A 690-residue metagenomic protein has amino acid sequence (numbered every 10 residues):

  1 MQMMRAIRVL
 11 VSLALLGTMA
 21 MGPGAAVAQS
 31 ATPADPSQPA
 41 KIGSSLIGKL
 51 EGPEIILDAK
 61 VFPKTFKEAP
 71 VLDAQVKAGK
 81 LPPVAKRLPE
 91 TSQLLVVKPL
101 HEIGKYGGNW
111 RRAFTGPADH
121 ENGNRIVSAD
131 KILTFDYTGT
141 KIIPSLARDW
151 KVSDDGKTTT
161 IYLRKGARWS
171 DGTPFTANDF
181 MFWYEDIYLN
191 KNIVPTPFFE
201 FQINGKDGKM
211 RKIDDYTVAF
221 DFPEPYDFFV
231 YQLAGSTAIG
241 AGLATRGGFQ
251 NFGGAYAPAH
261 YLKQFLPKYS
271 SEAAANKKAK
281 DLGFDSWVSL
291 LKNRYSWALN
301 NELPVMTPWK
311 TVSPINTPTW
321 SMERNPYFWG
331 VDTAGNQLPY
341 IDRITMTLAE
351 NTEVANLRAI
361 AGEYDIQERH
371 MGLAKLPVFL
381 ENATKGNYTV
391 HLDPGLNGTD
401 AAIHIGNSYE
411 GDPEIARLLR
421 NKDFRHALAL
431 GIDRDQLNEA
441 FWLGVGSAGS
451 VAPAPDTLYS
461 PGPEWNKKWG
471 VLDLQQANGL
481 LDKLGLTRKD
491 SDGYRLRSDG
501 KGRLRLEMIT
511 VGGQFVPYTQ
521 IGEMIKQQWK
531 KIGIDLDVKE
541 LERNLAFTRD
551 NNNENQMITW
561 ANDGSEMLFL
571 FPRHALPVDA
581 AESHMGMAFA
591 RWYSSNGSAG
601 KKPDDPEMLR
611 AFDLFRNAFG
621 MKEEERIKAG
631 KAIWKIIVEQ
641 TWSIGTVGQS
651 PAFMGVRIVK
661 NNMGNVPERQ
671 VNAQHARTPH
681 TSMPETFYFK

Functional and structural regions predicted by a protein language model:
M1-V11: Bacterial N-terminal signal peptides that target proteins for export
A6-I7, Q29-F62, A74, F135-T138 (+10 more regions): Extracytoplasmic/periplasmic ligand-capture domains
L16-A26: C-terminal segment of classical bacterial N-terminal signal peptides
V61-F62, V71-D73, K77-I103, Y261-K280 (+2 more regions): Proteolytic maturation boundary segments
E68, D73-D154, E185: N-terminal lobe/hinge region of extracytoplasmic solute-binding protein
P99, G104-V127, L146, F229-T237 (+3 more regions): A structural "hinge/loop" feature
F199-V288, V666: Surface-exposed binding/hinge segments that line and control ligand-binding clefts or catalytic entry sites
